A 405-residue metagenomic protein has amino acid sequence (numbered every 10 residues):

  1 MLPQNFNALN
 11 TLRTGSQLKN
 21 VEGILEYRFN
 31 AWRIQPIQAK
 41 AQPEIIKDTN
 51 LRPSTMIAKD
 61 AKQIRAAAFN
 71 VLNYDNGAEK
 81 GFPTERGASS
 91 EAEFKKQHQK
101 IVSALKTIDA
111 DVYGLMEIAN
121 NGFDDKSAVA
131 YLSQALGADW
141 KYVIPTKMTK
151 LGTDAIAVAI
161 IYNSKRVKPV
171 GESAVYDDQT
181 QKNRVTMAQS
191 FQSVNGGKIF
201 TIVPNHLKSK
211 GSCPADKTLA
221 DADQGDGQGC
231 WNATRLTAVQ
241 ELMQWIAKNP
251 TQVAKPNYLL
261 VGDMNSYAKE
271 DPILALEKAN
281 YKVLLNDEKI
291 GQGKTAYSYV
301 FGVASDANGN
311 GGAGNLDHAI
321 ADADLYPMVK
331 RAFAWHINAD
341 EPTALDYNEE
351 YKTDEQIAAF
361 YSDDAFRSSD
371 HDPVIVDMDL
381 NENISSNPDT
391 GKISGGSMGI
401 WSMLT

Functional and structural regions predicted by a protein language model:
M1-V21: Short nucleic-acid-contacting surface segments enriched for D/E, G, S/T with interspersed K/R
N5, F29, R33-S385: Divalent cation-coordinating acidic motifs and surrounding scaffolds that mediate Ca2+/Mg2+/Mn2+/Zn2+-dependent binding
L18-L25, G262: OB-fold and OB-like beta-barrel modules that bind single-stranded nucleic acids
S385-I393: Ser/Thr/Gly/Pro-rich low-complexity, disordered linker/stalk segments of secreted and cell-surface proteins
G399-T405: A cross-kingdom C-terminal cell-surface attachment/processing module
